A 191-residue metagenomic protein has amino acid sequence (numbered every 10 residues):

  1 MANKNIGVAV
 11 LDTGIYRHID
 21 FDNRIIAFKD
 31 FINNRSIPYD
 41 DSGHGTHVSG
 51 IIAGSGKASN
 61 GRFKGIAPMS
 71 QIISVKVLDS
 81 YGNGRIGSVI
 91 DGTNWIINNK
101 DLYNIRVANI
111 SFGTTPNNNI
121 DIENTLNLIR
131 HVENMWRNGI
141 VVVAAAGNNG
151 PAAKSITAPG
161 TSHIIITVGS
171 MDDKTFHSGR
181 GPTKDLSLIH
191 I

Functional and structural regions predicted by a protein language model:
M1-K29, R35-S88, D101-V107, R137 (+2 more regions): Subtilisin-like serine protease catalytic core
D20-N23, D121-I122, I156-T157, G179: Short amphipathic alpha-helical segments
D40, T175-F176: Short, well-ordered strand-loop elements centered on a beta-strand within folded domains, enriched for acidic residues
S55-S59, V77-I164, S170-K174, K184-L186: Substrate-binding/access-modulating region of protease and related hydrolase catalytic domains
I189-I191: Conserved small/polar residues in nucleotide/adenosyl-binding loops
